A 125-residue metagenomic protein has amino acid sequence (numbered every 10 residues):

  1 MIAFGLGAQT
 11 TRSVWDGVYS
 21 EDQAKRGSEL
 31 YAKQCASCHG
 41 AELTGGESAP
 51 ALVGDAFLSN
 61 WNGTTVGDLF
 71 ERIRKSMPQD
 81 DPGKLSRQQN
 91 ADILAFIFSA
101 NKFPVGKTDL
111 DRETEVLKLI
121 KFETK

Functional and structural regions predicted by a protein language model:
M1-G5: Bacterial N-terminal signal peptides
Q9-L30: Electrostatic cytochrome c docking/interface patches
R12, D80-K125: Flexible coil segments in periplasmic/lumen-exposed cytochrome c-class electron-transfer proteins
G27, Y31-E42, I93, I97: The canonical Cys-X-X-Cys-His
E47-V53: Short cysteine/histidine-rich zinc-coordinating motifs and their immediately flanking basic loops
V53-D68, Q79-A91: Electron-transfer interface patches adjacent to heme c in soluble/periplasmic c-type cytochromes and di-/multiheme
